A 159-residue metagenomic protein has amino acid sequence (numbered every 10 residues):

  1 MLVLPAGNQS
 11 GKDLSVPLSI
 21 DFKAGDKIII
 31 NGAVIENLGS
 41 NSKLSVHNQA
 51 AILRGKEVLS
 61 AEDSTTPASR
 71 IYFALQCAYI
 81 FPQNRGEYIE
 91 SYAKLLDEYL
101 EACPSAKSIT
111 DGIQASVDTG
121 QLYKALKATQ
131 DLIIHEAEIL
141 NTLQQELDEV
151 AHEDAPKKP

Functional and structural regions predicted by a protein language model:
M1-P159: Terminal leader/tail segments of proteins
